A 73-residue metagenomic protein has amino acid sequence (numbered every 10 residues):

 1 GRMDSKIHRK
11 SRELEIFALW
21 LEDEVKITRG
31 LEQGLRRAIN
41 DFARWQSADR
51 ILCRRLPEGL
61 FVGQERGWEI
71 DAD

Functional and structural regions predicted by a protein language model:
G1-D73: Long, charged, low-complexity, helical-prone intrinsically disordered regions
